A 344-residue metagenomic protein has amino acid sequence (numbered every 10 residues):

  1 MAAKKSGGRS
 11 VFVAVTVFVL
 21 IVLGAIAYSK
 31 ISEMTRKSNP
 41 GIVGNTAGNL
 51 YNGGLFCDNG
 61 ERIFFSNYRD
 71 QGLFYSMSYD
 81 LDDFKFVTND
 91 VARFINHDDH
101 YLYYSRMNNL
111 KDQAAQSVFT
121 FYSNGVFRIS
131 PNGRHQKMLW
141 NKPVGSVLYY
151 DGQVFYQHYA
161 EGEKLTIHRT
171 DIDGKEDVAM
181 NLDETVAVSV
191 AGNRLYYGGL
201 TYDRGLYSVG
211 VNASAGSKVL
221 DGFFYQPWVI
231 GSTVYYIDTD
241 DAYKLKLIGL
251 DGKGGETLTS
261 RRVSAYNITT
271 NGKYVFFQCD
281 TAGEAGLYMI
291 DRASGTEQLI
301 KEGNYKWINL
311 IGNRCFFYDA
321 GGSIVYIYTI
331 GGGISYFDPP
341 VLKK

Functional and structural regions predicted by a protein language model:
A2-L20: N-terminal Sec-pathway targeting helices
S29-T88: N-terminal, intrinsically disordered, polar/charged segments of Gram-positive cell-envelope systems that serve as
K37-A47, D82-T88, R134-W140, K175-N181 (+4 more regions): A short beta-strand motif characteristic of beta-propeller blades
N49-D58, N89-D99, N141-D151, L182-G192 (+4 more regions): Repeated scaffold domains used in trafficking and secretory/extracellular systems, primarily beta-propellers
F64-D70, D98-Y122, Y150-G162, A191-G205 (+3 more regions): Beta-strand C-termini and the immediately following turn/loop, strongest in propeller blades
L73-Y75, G125-F127, T166-H168, G205-Y207 (+3 more regions): A short loop-to-beta-strand structural motif that recurs across blades of beta-propeller domains
S78-D82, I129-R134, T170-K175, V209-S214 (+3 more regions): Short loop/turn segments that connect beta-strands within beta-propeller blades
E302-K344: Blade-level signature of beta-propeller repeat domains, shared across WD40, Kelch, NHL, RCC1 and BNR/Asp-box propellers
